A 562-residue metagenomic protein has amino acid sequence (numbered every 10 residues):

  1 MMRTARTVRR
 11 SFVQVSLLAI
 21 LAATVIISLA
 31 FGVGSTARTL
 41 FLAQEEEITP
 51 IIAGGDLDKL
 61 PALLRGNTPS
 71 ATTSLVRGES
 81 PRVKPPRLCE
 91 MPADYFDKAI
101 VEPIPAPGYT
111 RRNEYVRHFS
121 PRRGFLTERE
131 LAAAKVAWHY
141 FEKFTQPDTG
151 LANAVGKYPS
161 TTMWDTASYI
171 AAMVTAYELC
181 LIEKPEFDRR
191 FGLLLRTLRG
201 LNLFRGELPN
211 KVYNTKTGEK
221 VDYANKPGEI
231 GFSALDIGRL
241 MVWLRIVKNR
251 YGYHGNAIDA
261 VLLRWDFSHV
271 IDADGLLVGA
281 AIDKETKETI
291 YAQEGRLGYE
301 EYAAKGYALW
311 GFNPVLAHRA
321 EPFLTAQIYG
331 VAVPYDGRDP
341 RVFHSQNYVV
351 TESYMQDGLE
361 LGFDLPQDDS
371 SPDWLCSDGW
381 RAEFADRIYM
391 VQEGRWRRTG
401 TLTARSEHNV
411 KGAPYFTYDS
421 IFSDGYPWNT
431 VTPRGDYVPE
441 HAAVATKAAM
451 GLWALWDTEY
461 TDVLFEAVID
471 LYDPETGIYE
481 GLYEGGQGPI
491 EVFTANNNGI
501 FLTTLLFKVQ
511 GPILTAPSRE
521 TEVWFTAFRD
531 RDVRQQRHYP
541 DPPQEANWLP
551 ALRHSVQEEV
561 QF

Functional and structural regions predicted by a protein language model:
M1-R10: N-terminal secretory signal peptides that target proteins for export/translocation
T7-V8, A23, D283, E484: A generic structural micro-environment signature that highlights single residues at secondary-structure boundaries
F12-L17: Membrane interfacial helix-start segments of signal peptides and signal-anchor transmembrane helices
A19-S28: Bacterial N-terminal signal peptides
S28-F562: Ser/Thr/Asn(+Pro)-rich, low-complexity disordered segments
